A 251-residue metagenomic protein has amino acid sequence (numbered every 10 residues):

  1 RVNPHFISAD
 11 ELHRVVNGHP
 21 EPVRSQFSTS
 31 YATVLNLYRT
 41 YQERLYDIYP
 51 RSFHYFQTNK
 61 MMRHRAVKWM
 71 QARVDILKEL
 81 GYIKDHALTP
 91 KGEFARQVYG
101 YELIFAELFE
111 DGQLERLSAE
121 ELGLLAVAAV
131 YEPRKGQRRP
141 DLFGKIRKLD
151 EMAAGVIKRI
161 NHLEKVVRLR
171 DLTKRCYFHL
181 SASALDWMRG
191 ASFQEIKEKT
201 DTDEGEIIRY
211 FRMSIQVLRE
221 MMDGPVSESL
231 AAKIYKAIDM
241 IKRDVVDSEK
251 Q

Functional and structural regions predicted by a protein language model:
R1-Q251: Non-catalytic terminal extensions of ATP-dependent helicases
